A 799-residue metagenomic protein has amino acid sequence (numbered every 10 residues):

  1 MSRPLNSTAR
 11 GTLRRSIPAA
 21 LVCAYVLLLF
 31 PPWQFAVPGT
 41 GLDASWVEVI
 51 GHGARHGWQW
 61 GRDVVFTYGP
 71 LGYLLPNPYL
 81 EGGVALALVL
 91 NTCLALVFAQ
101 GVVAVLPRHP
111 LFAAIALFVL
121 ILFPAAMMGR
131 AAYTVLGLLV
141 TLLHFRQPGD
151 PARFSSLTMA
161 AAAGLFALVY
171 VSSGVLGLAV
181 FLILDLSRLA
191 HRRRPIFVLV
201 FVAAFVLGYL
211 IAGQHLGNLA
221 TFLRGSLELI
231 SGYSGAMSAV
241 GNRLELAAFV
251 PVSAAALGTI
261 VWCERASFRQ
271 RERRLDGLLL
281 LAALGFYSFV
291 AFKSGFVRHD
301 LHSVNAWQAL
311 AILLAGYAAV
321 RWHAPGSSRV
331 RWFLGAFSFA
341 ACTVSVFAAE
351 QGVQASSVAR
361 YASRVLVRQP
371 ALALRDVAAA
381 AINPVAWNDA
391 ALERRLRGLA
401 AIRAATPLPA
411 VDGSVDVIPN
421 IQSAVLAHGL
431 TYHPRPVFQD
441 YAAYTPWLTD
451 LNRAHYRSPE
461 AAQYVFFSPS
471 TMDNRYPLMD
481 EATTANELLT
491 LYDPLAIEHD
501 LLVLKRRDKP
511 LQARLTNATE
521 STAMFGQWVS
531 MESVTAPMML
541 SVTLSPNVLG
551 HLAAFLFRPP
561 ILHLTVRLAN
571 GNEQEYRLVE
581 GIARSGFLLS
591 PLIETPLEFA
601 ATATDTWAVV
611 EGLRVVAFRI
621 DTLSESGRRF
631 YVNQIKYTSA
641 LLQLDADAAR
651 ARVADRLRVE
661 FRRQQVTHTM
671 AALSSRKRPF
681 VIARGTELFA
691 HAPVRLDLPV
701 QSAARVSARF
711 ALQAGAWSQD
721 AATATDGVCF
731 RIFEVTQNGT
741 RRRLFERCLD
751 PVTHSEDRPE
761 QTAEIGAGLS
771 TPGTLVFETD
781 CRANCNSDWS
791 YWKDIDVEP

Functional and structural regions predicted by a protein language model:
A19, G39-A44, V64, Y68 (+4 more regions): Extracytoplasmic
A19-V26, A190-G213, V250-A255, R331-V346: Hydrophobic alpha-helical membrane-interfacial segments at the cytosolic entry of transmembrane helices
E48-H52, H56-T92, F166, G177: Short hydrophobic/aromatic helix or loop-helix immediately within or flanking a transmembrane segment in polytopic
L86-V119: Transmembrane-helix motifs of polytopic, lipid-linked glycan transferases
P107-R108, G137-T158, G258-S267, R271-R273 (+1 more regions): Membrane-interface transmembrane helices that cradle and orient dolichyl/undecaprenyl
F118-L122, F154-V171, G177-D185, A203 (+2 more regions): Membrane-interface alpha helices of multi-pass inner-membrane proteins
L176-A203, L229-G232, C263-R271, A318-R331: Perimembrane helix-loop-helix junctions
F205-Y209, T519-A523, M531-V534, M539 (+4 more regions): Gly-Asp-aromatic-enriched flexible segments
